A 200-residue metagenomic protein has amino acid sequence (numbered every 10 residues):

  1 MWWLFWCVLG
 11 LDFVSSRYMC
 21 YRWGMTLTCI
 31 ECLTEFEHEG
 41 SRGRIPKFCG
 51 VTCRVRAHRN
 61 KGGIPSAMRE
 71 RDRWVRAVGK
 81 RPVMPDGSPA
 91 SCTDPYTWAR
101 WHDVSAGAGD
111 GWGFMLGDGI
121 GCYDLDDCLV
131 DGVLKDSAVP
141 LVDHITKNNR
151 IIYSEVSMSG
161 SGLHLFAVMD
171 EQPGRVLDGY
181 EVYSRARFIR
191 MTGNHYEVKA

Functional and structural regions predicted by a protein language model:
W2-W6, W23: Tryptophan (W) side chains
V8, D12-V14: Acidic, Ala/Val/Gly-enriched low-complexity intrinsically disordered segments
V14-S15, M19-N60: BZIP DNA-binding basic region
R59-A200: Conserved phosphate/metal-binding and DNA-contacting active-site motifs used in DNA phosphodiester-bond processing
